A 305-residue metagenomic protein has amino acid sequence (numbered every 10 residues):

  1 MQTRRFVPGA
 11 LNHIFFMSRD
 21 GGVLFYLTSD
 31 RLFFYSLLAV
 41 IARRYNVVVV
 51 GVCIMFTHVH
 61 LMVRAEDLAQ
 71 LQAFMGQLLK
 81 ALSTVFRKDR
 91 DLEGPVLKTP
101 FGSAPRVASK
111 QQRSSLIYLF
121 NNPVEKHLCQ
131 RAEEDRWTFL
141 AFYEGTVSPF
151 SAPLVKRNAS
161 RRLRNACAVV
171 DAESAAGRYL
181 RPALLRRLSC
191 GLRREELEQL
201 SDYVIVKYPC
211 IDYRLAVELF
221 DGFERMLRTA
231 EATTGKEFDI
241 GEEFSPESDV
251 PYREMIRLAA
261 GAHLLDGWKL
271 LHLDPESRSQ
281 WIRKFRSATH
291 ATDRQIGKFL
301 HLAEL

Functional and structural regions predicted by a protein language model:
M1-G51, A65-L305: Short Pro-Cys-Gly-centered "Cys-loop" motif that presents a nucleophilic cysteine in a tight turn
G51-H58: Short, charge-patterned binding micro-sites
H58-E66: Short beta-strand->loop micro-motif that forms the acidic, two-metal-ion catalytic signature in nucleotide-processing
